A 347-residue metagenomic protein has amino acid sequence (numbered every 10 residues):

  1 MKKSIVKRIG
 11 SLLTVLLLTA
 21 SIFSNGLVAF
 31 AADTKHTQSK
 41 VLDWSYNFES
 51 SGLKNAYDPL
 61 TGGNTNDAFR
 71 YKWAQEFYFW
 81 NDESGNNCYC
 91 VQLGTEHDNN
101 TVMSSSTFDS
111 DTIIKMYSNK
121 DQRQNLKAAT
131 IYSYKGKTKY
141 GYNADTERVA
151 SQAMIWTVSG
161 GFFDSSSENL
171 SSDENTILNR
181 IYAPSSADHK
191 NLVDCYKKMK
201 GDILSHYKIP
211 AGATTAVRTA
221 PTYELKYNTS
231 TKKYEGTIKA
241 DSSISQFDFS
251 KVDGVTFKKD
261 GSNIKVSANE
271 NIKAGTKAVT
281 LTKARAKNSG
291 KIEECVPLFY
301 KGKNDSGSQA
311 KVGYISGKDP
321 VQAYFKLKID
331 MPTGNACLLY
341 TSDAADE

Functional and structural regions predicted by a protein language model:
K2-L13: Bacterial N-terminal signal peptides that target proteins for export
K7-R8, A29-A31: Intrinsically disordered, polybasic Lys/Arg-rich low-complexity tracts
T19-A29: C-terminal segment of classical bacterial N-terminal signal peptides
N25, L338-L339: Glycine-rich beta-solenoid repeat tracts in large extracellular/virion proteins
A32-S205: Short, surface-exposed polybasic-aromatic patches that bind anionic ligands, especially phosphate groups
D164-L338: Acidic/charged, solvent-exposed loop-and-adjacent secondary-structure segments enriched in E/D, K/R, S/T, and G/P
Y340-E347: Conserved small/polar residues in nucleotide/adenosyl-binding loops
